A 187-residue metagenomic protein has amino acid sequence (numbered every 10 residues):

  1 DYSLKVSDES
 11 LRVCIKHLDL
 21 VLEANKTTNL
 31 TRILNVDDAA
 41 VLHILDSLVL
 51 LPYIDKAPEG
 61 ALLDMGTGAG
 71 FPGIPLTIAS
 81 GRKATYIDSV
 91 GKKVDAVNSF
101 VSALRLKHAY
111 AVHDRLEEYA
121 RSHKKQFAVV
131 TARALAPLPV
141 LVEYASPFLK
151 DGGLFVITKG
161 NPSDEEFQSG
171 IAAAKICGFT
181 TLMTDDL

Functional and structural regions predicted by a protein language model:
D1-L63, K92-D95, S99-A109: Class I SAM-dependent transferase core
N25-N29, F71, L182: Residue-level signal for pocket-adjacent positions within structured domains
S47, F71-I74: Acidic, metal-associated active-site segment
G66-A69: Class I SAM-dependent methyltransferase "Motif I" SAM/SAH-binding loop
G73-P75, R82-T85, S89-L187: S-adenosylmethionine
